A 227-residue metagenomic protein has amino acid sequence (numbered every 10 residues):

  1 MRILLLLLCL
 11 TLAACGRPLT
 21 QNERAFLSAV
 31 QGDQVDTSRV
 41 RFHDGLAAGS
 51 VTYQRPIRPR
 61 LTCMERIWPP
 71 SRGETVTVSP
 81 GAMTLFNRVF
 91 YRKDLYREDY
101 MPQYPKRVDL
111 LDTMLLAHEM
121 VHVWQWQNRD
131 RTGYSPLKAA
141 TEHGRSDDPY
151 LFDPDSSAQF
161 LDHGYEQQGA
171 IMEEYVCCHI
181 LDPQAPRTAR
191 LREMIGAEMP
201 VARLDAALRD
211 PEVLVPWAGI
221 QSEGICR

Functional and structural regions predicted by a protein language model:
M1-L4: Positively charged n-region of N-terminal signal peptides that target proteins for export
L8-C15: Hydrophobic h-region of N-terminal signal peptides that target proteins for export in Gram-negative bacteria
C15-R72, R92, R97-E98, G196-R227: A metal-dependent hydrolase signature that marks the N-terminal structural subdomain at the beginning of catalytic folds
N22, T84-F86, Y91-K93, Y134-R227: Metalloprotease/metallohydrolase-associated module, dominated by Zn2+-dependent proteases
P70-M83, D94-A117, Q159-L161: Short pre-active-site segment immediately N-terminal to the catalytic Zn-binding motif
D112-W126, I180: Conserved beta-strand->loop/alpha-helix structural units within folded catalytic cores of enzymes with alpha/beta
M120-K138: Catalytic Zn2+-binding segment of zinc metalloproteases
